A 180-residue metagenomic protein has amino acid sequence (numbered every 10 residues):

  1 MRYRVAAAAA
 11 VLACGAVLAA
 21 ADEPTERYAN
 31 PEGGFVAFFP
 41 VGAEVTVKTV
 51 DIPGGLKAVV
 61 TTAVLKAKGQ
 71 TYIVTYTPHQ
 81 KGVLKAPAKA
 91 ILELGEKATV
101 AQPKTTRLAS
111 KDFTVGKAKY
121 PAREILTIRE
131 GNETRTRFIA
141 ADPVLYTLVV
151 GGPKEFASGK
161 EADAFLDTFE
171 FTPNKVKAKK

Functional and structural regions predicted by a protein language model:
M1-A10: Bacterial N-terminal signal peptides that target proteins for export
A10-A19: Hydrophobic h-region of N-terminal signal peptides that target proteins for export in Gram-negative bacteria
E23-P40: Short N-terminal segments immediately surrounding and downstream of signal-peptide cleavage
P31, A43-E44, A88-P103, V144-K180: Surface-exposed amphipathic alpha-helical segments
E32-G34, A67-G69, R129-G131, P143: Glycine-centered tight beta-turn/hairpin loop motif at sheet-sheet or coil-to-beta transitions
F38-A63, G95-A140: Signature of long, low-cysteine stretches enriched in small and polar/charged residues
V41-A43, T49, Y76-P78, R129 (+3 more regions): A mature extracytoplasmic/lumenal domain signature
V60-A90, Y146-V149: A short acidic-to-branched-hydrophobic micro-motif
